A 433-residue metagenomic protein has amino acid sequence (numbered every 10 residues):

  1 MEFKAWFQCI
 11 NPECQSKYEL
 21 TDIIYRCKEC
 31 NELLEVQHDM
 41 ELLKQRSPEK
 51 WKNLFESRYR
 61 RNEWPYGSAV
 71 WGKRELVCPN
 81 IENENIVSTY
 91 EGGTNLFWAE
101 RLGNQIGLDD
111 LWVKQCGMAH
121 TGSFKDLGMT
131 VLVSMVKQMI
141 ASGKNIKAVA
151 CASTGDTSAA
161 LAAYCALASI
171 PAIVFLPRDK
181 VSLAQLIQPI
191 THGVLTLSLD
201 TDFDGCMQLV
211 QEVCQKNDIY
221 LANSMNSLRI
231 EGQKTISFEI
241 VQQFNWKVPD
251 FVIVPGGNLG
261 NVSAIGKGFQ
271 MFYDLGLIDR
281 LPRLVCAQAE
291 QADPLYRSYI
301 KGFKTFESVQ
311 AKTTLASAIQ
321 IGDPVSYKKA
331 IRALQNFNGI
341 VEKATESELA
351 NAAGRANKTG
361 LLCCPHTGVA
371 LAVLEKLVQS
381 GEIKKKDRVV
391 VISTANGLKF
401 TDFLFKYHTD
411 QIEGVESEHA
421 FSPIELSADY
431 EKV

Functional and structural regions predicted by a protein language model:
M1-V433: PLP-dependent amino-acid enzyme catalytic core
